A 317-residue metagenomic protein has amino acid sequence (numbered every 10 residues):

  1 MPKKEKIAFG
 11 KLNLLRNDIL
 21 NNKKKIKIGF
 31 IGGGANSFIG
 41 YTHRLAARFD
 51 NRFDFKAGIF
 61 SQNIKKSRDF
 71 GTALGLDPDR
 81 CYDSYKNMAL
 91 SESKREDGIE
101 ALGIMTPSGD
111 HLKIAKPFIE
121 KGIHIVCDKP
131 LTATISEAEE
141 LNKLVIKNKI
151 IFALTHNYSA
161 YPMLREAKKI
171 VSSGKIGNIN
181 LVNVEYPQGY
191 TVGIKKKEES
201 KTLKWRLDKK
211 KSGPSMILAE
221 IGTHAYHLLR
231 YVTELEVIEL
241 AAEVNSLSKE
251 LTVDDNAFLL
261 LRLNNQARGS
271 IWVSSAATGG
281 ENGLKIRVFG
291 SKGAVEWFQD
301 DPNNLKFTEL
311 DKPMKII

Functional and structural regions predicted by a protein language model:
P2-K24, G193, K201, E220 (+1 more regions): Contiguous beta-strand/loop segments that form the cofactor/metal-binding neighborhood of enzyme cores
P2-L76: N-terminal Rossmann-like dinucleotide-binding module
R80-L144: Beta-loop-alpha module in the N-terminal Rossmann-like domain of NAD(P)-dependent dehydrogenases, especially those
C127, F152-L154, N183, W297: Hydrophobic residues in well-ordered beta-strands that form the structural core
E140-Y158, N178-L181: Rossmann-fold dehydrogenase core element
Y158-E250, L305: Predominantly a Rossmann-like dinucleotide-binding segment in NAD(P)-dependent oxidoreductases
